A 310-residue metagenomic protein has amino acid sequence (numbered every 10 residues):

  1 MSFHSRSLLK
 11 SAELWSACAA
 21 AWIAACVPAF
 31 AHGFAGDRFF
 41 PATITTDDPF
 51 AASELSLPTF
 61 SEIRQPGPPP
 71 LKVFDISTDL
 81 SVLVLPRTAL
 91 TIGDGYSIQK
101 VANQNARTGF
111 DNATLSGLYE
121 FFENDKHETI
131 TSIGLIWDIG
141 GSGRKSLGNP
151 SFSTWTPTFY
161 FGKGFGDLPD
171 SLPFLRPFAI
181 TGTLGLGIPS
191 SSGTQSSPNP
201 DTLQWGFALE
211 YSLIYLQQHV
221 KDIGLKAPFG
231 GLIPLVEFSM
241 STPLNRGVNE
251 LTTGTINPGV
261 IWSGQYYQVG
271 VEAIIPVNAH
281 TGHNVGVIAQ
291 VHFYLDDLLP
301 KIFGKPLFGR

Functional and structural regions predicted by a protein language model:
M1-S11: N-terminal secretory signal peptides that target proteins for export/translocation
R6, A24-C26, F30: Compositionally biased, intrinsically disordered low-complexity segments
L9-S11, C18, I233: Residue-level recognition of hydrophobic positions within alpha-helical transmembrane segments
E13-C26: Bacterial N-terminal signal peptides
A31-R310: Transmembrane beta-barrel domains of Gram-negative outer membranes and organellar outer membranes
